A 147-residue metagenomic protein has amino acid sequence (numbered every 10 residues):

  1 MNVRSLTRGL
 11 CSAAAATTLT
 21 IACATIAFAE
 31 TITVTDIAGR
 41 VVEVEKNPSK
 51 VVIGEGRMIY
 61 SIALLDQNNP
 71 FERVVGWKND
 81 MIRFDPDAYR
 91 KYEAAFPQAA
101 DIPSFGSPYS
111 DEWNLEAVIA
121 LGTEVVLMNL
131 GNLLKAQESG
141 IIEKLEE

Functional and structural regions predicted by a protein language model:
N2-T17: Bacterial N-terminal signal peptides that target proteins for export
N2-V3, A24-A63: Bacterial Sec-exported substrate-binding components of ABC uptake systems
A14-I26: Hydrophobic core
E30, A99-D101, E147: A short helix-to-beta-strand connector/capping loop
E43-N47, N68-N69, I119-L121, E146: Extracellular/periplasmic catalytic domains that process cell-envelope and extracellular macromolecules
I59-A120, V125-L134: A short, structured surface patch at a secondary-structure boundary
K78, K135-E147: Charged, glycine-enriched surface loops/patches that mediate electrostatic binding to polyanionic ligands
